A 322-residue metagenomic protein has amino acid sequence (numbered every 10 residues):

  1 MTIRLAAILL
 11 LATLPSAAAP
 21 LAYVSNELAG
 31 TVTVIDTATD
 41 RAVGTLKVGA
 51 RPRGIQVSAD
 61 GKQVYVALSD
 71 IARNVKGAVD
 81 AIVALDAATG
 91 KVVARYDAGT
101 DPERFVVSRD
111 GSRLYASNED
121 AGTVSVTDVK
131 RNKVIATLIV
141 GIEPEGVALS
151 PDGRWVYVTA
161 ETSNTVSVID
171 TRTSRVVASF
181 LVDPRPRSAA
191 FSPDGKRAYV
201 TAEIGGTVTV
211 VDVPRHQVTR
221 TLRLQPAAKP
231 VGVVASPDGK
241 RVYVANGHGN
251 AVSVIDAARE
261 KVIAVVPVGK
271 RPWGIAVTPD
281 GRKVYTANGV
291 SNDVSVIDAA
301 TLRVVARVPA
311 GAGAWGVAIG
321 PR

Functional and structural regions predicted by a protein language model:
T2-I8: Sec-dependent signal peptide recognition, specifically the positively charged N-region followed immediately by
L11-R322: Predominantly soluble domains enriched in secretory-pathway, periplasmic, or organellar proteins
